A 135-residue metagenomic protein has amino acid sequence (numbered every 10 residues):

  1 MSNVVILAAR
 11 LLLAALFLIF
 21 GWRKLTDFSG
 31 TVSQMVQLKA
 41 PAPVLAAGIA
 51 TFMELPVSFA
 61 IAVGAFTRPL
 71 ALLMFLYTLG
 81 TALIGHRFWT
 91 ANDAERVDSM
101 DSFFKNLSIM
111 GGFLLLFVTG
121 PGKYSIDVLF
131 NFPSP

Functional and structural regions predicted by a protein language model:
M1-G30, P43-P135: Extended, low-polarity transmembrane helix blocks
Q34-A42: Perimembrane loop-to-helix junctions flanking transmembrane segments
